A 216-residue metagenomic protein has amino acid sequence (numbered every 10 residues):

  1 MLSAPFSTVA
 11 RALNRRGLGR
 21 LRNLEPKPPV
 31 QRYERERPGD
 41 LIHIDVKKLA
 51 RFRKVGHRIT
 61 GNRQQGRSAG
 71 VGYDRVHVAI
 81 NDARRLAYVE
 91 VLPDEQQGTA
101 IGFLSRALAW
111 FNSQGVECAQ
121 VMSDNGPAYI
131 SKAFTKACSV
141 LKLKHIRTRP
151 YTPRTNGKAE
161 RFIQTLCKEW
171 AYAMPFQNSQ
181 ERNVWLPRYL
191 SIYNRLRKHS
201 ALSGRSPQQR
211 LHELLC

Functional and structural regions predicted by a protein language model:
M1-K54, P127, T135-K136, R149-P153 (+1 more regions): Basic, flexible linker segments flanking DNA-binding modules in nucleic acid-interacting mobile-element proteins
R11, G102, V184: DNA-binding alpha-helical recognition surfaces that contact promoter or target DNA
G19-I80, L86, G102, E117: Mobile-element integrase/transposase regions, centering on the N-terminal DNA-binding/Zn-coordinating module
G39-D40, K132, S139-L143, T165-C216: C-terminal domain-tail junction helix/linker
V46, D82, D94, N125: Residues immediately flanking
G66-S68, G72-Y73, E90-Q114: Active-site beta-loop-alpha junctions of metal-dependent nucleic acid enzymes, especially the RNase H-like/DDE
E95, Q114-S131, R149-Y151, S203-Q208: Acidic/histidine-rich, metal-coordinating catalytic segments
Q120-N125, S139-K158, M174-S179: RNase H-like polynucleotidyl transferase catalytic core
